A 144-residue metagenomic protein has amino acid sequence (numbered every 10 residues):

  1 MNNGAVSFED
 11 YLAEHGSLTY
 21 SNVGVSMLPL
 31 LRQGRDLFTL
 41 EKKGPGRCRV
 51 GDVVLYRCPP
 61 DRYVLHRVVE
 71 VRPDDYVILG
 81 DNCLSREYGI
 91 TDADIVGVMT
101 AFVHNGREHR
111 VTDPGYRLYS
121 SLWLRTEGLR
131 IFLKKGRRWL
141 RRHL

Functional and structural regions predicted by a protein language model:
M1-L144: Extended hydrophobic leader/signal-anchor segments used for secretion and membrane insertion
